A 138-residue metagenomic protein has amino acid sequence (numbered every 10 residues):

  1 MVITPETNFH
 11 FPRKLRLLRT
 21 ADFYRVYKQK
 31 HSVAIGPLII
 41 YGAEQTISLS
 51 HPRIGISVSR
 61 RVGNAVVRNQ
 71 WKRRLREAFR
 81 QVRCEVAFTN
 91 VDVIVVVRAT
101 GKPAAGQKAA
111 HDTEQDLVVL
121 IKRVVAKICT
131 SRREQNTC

Functional and structural regions predicted by a protein language model:
M1-C138: Positively charged, solvent-exposed patches that mediate nucleic-acid binding
